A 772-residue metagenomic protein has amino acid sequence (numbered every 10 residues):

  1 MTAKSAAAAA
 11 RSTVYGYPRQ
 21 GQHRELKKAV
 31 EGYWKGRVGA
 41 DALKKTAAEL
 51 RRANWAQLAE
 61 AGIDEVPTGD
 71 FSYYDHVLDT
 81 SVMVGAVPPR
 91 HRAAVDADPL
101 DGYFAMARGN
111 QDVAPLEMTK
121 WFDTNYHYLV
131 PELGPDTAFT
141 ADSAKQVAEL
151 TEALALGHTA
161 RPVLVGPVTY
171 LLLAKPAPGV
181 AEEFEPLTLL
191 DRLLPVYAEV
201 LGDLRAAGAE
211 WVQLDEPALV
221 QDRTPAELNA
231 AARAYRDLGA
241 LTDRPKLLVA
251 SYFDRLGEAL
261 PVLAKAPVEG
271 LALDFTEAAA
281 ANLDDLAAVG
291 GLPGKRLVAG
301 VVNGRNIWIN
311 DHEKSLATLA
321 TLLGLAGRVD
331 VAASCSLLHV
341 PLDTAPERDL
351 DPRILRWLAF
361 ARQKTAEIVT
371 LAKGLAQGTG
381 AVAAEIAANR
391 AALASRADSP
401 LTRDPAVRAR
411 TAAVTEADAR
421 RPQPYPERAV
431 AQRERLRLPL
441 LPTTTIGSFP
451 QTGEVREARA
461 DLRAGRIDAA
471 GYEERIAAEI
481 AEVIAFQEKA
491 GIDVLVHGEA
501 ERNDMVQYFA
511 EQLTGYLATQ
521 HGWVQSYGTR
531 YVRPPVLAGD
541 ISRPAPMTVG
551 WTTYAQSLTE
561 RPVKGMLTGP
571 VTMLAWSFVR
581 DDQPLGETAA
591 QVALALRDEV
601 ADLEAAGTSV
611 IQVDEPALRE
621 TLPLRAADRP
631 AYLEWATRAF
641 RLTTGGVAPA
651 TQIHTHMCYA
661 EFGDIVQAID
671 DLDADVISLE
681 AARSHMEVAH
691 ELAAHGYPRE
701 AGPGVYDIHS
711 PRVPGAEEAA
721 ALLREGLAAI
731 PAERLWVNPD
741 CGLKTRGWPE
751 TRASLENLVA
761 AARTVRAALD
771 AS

Functional and structural regions predicted by a protein language model:
M1-S772: Domain-level signal for soluble alpha/beta catalytic cores
